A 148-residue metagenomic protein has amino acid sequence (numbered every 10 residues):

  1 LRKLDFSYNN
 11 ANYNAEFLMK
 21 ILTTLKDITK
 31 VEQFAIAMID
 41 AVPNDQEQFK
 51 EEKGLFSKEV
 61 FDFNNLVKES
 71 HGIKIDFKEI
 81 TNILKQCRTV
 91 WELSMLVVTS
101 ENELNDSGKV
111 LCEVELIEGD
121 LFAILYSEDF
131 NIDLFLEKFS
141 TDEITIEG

Functional and structural regions predicted by a protein language model:
L1, N105-G148: Acidic, proline/glycine-rich low-complexity IDRs
L1-K3, V31, D40, G72-K74 (+1 more regions): N-terminal/edge-of-domain interface segments
K3-S7, E16, K20, Q33-A37 (+3 more regions): Ordered hydrophobic segments in well-structured contexts
F6-E69: N-terminal interaction modules that seed assembly of large macromolecular complexes
A11, I39-P43, V98-S100, I117 (+1 more regions): Short, flexible beta-strand-to-coil junctions
I21-T29, L84-R88, F139: Hydrophobic, Leu/Ile/Phe/Ala-enriched alpha-helical segments that form helix-helix packing faces
E52-L116: Surface-exposed, low-hydrophobicity interaction/linker segments
